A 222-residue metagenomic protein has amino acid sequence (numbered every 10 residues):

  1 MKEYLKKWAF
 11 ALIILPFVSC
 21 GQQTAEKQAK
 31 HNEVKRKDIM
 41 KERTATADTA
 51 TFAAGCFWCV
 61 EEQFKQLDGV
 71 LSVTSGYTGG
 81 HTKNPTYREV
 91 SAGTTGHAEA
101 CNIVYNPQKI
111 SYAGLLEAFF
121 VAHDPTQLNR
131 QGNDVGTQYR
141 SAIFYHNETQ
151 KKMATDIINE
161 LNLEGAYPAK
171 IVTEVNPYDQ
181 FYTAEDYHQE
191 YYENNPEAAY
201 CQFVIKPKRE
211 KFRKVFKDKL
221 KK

Functional and structural regions predicted by a protein language model:
K2-L5, C20-K222: Flexible coil/turn and secondary-structure edge motifs
A9-S19: Bacterial N-terminal signal peptides
